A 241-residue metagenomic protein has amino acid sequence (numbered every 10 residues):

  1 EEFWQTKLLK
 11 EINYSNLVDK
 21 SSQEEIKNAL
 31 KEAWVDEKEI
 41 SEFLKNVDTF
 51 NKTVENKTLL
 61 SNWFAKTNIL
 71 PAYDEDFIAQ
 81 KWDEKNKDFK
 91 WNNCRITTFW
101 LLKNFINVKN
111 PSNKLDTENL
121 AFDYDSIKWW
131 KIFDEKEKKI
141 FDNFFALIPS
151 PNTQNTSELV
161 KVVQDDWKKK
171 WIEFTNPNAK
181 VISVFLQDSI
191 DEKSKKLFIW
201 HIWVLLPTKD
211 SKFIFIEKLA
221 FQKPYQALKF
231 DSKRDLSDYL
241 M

Functional and structural regions predicted by a protein language model:
E1-M241: Cysteine-nucleophile amide-bond enzymes
